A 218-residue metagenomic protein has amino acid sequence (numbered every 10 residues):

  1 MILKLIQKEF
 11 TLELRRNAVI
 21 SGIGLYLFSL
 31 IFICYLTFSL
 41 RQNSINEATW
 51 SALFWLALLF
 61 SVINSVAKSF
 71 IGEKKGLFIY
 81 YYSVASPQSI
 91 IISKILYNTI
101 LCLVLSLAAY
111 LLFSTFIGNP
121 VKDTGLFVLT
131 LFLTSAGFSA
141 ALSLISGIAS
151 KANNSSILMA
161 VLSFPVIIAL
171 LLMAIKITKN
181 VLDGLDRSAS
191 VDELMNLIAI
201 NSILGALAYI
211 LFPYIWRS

Functional and structural regions predicted by a protein language model:
M1-I23: Aromatic- and glycine-rich beta-strand/loop motifs that create alpha-glucan
N17-S39, L53-V62, V161-M173, A199-A208: Hydrophobic alpha-helical transmembrane segments of multi-pass membrane transport/permease proteins
T37-T49, L111-T130, T178-L194: Membrane-interfacial helix-loop-helix connectors in multipass membrane proteins
I63-Y81: Transmembrane helix boundary and interhelical loop/hinge segments in multi-pass membrane proteins
P87-S114: Selective transmembrane-helix segments that form parts of the transport pathway or gating/packing helices in multipass
T115, I203-S218: Junction motif at the cytosolic side of a transmembrane helix
F132-F164, W216-S218: A structural motif at transmembrane helix-loop-helix junctions in multipass membrane proteins
A141-L144, L170-D183: Transmembrane alpha-helical segments of integral membrane proteins
